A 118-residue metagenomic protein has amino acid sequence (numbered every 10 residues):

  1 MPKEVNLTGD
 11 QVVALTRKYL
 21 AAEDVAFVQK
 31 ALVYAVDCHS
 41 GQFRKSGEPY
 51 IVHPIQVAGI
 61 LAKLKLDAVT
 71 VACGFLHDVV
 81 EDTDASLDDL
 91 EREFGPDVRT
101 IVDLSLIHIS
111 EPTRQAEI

Functional and structural regions predicted by a protein language model:
P2-L20: Short, contiguous pre-domain boundary segments
E4, L20-E23, F27, P49 (+1 more regions): Catalytic cores of large soluble enzymes that bind and process phosphate-bearing ligands
L15-A31, L87-V98: Short, mixed-charge amphipathic alpha-helical segments
V25-V36, I51, R99-L106: Short, well-structured alpha-helical segments
K30, Y34, S40-G74, E81-D89: Alpha-helical phosphate/pyrophosphate-handling elements in metalloenzyme active cores
D78-D82, D89-L104: Hydrophobic or amphipathic alpha-helical targeting/insertion segments
I107-I118: Single conserved hydrophobic/aromatic residue that forms the stacking wall/gate of nucleotide- or nucleobase-binding
